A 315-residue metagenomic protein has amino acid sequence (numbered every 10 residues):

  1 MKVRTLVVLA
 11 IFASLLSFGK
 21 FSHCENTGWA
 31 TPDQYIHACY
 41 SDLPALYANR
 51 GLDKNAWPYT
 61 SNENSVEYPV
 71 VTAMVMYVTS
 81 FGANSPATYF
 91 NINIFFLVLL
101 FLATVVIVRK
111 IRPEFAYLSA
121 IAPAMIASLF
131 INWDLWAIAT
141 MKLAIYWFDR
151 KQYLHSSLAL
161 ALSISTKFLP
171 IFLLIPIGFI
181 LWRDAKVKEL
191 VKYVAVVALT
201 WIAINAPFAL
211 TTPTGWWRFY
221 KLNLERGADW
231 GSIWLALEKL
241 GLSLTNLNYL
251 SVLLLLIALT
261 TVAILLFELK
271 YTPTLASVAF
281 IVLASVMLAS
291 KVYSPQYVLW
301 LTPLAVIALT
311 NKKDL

Functional and structural regions predicted by a protein language model:
M1-R112: TM-lumen/periplasm interface segments of multi-pass membrane proteins, especially the first transmembrane helix
W29-I36, F208-G241: Extracytoplasmic catalytic-loop and juxtamembrane helix elements of membrane-embedded, polyprenol/dolichol-linked
V106-A124, K151-H155, Y271-L275: Transmembrane-helix signature of polytopic, membrane-embedded enzymes that assemble or transfer cell-envelope glycans
L129-A137: Short acidic/glycine- and proline-prone juxtamembrane loop motifs at membrane-interface regions of multi-pass membrane
L135, L158-I180, A203, L288-Y297: Transmembrane helices and adjacent periplasmic/lumenal helix-loop junctions of polyprenol-phosphate-dependent
A137-Y153, L283: Specific aromatic-rich, kink-prone transmembrane helix
F172-L199: Perimembrane helix-loop-helix junctions
G227-S290: Aromatic/glycine/proline-enriched transmembrane-helix motif characteristic of membrane-embedded glycan-assembly enzymes
